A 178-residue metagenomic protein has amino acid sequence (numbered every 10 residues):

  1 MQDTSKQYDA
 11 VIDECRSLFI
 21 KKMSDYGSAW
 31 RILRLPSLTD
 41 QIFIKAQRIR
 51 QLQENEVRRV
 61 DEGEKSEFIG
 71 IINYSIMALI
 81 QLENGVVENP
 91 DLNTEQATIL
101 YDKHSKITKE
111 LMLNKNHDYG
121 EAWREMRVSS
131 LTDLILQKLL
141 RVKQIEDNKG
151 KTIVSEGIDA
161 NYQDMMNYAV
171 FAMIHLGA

Functional and structural regions predicted by a protein language model:
M1-A178: Intrinsically disordered, low-complexity regulatory regions that flank transcription factor DNA-binding cores
